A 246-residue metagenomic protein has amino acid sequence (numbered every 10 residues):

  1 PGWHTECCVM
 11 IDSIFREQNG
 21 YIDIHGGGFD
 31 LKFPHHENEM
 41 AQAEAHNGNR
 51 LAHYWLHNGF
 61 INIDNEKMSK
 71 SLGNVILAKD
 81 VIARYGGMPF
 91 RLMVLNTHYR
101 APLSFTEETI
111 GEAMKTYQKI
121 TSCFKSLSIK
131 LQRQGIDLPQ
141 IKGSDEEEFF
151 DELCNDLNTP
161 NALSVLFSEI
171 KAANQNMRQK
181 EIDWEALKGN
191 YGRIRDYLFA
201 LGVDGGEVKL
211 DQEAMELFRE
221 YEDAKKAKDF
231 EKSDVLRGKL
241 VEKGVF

Functional and structural regions predicted by a protein language model:
P1-L127: Alpha-helical recognition segments enriched in aromatics with Gly/Pro capping that present substrate-recognition
K67-S69, N74-F246: Structural preference for alpha-helix termini/caps and helix-kink/transition segments
